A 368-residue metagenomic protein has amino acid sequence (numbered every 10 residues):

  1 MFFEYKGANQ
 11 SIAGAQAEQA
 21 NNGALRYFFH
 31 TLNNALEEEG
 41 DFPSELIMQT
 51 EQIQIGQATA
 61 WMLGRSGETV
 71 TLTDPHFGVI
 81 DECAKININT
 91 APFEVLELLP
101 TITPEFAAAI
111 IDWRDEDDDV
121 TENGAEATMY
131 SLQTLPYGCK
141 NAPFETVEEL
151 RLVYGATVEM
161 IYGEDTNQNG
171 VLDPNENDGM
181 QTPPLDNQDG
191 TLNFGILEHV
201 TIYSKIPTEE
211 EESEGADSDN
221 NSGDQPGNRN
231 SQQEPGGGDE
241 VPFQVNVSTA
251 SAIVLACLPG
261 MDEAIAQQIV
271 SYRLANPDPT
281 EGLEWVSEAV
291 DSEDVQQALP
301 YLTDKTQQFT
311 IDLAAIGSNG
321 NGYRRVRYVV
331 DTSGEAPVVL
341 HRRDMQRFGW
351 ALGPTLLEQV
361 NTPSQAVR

Functional and structural regions predicted by a protein language model:
M1-R368: Compositionally biased linear targeting/interaction segments
